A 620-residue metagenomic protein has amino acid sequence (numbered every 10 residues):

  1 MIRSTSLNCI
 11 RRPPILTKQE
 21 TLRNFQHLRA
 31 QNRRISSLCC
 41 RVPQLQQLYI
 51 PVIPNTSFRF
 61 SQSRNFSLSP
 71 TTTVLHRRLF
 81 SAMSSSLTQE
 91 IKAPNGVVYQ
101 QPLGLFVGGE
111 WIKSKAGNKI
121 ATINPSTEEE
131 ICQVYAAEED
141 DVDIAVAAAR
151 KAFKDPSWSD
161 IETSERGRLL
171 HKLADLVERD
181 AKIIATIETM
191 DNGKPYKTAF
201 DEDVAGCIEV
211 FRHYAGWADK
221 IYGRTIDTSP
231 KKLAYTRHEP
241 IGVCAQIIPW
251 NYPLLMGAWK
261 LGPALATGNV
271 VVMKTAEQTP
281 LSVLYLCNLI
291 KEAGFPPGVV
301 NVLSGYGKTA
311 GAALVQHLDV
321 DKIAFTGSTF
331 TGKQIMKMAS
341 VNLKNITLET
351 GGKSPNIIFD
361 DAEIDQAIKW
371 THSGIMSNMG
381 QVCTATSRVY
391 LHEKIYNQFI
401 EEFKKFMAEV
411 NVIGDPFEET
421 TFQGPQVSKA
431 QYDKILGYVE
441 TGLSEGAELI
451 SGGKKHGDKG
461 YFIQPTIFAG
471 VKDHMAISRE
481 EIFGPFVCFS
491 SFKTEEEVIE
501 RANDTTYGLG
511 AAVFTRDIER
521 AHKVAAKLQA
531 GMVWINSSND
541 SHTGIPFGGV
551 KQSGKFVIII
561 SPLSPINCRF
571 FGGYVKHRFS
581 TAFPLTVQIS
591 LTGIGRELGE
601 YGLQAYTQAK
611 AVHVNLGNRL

Functional and structural regions predicted by a protein language model:
M1-S86: N-terminal mitochondrial targeting presequence
R3, R59, F66, L79-S84 (+6 more regions): Conserved C-terminal structural/oligomerization subdomain of aldehyde/semialdehyde dehydrogenase
F58, N65-S126, A152: Hydrophobic face of amphipathic alpha-helices that form TPR/SEL1-like repeat modules and related alpha-solenoid
E128, R166, E188, F211 (+9 more regions): Residue-level signal for inorganic ion chemistry
E129-Y222, K231: Glycine-rich loop-to-alpha-helix module at the N-terminal edge of alpha/beta enzyme cores
E130-A137, K154-W158, Q246, N356-F359 (+5 more regions): Short, well-ordered beta-strand elements within core beta-sheets of diverse protein domains
Y222-Q366, K404, T420, F492 (+1 more regions): Rossmann-like NAD(P) dinucleotide-binding subdomain of oxidoreductase/dehydrogenase enzymes
F330-K472, E496, R501, I535 (+1 more regions): ALDH superfamily catalytic-core signature
